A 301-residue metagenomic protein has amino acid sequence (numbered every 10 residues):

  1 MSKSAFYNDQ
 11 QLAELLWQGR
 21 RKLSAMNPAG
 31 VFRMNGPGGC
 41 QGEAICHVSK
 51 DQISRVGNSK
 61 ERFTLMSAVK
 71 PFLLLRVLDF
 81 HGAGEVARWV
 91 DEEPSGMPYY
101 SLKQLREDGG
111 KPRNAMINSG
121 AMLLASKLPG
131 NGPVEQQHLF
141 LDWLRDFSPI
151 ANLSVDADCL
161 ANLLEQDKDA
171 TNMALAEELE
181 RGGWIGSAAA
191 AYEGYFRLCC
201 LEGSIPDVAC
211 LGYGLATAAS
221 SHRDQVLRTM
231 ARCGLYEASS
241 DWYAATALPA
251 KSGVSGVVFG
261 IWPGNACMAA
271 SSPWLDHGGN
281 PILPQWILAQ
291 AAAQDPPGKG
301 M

Functional and structural regions predicted by a protein language model:
S2-D9, R21-Q41, R62-L75: Non-catalytic interaction/Regulatory regions outside core domains
K3-M26, A83, R88-A189, G214: Active-site-adjacent helix/loop patches that line small-molecule binding or acyl-intermediate pockets
W17-V56, V257-G260: A short, well-structured edge-of-sheet supersecondary motif
C40-I53, A176-A190: Acidic-glycine-rich active-site phosphate/pyrophosphate-binding loop
D51, T64-V86, L211, M268: Active-site SXXK
R55-F63, Q104-N114, A161-L164, G194-C200 (+1 more regions): A short glycine/serine-rich beta->alpha loop
P71, V77, L201-A218, W262-P273: Active-site-proximal alpha-helical segments within enzyme catalytic domains
A216-M301: Structured C-terminal helix/loop/strand segments within mature extracytoplasmic catalytic/sensor domains
